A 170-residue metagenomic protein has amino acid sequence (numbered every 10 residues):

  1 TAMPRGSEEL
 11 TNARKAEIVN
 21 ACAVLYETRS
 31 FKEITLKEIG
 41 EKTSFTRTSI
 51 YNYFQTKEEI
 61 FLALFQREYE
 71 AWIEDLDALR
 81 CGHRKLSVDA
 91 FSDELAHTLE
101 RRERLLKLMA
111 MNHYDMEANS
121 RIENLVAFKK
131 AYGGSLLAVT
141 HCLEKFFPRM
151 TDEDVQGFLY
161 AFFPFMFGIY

Functional and structural regions predicted by a protein language model:
T1-R29, K37-E38, K42: Basic, helix-initiating cap at the start of DNA-binding domains
A13, E17-V24, K42, E59-L79 (+2 more regions): Alpha-helical structural segments
E17, R29-E59, A63: Helix-turn-helix
A21, L25, T98, F165-I169: Amphipathic alpha-helical interface segments
A63, D77-L105, F158-F162: Hydrophobic alpha-helical connector segments
R102-E123: Amphipathic alpha-helical segments used for helix-helix packing
N119-F147: Amphipathic alpha-helical packing segments from all-alpha helical-bundle domains
R149-Y170: Hydrophobic alpha-helical segments that form the core of small-molecule binding pockets and/or dimer interfaces
